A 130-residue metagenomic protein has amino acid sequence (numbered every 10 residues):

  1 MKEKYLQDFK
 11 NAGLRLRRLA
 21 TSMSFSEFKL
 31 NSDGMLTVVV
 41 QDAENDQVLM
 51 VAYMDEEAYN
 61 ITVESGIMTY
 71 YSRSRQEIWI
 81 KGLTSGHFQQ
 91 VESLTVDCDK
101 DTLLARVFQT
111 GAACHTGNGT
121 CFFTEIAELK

Functional and structural regions predicted by a protein language model:
K2-L36, Q41-L49, M54-K130: C-terminal binding/interaction regions
